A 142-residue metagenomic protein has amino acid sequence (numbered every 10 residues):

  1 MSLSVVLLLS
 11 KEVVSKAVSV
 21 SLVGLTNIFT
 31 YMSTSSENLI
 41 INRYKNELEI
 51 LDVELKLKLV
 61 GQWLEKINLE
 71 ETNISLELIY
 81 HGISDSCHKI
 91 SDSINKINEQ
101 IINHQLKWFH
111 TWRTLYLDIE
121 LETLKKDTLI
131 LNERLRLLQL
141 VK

Functional and structural regions predicted by a protein language model:
M1-E71: N-terminal amphipathic alpha-helical segments
K56, Q62-K142: Charged, amphipathic alpha-helical interaction modules
